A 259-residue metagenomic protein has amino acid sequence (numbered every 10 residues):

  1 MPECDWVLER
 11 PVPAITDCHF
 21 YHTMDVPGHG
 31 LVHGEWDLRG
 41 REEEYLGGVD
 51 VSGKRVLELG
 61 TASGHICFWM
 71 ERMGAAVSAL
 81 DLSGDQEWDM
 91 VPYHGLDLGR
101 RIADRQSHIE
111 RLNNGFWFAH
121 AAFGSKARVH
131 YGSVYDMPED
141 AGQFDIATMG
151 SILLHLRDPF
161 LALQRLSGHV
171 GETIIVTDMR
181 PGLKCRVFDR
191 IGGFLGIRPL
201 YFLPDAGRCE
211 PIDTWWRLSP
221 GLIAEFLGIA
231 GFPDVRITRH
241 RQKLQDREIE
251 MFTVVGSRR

Functional and structural regions predicted by a protein language model:
M1-P27: N-terminal, positively charged/glycine-rich alpha-helical extensions of SAM-dependent methyltransferases
L31-K54: Conserved alpha-helix/loop element of class I SAM-dependent methyltransferases that forms part of the SAM/SAH-binding
K54-A62: Conserved class I S-adenosyl-L-methionine
S63-A75: Conserved SAM-binding loop of SAM-dependent methyltransferases across substrates and taxa, primarily the Class I
A76-L82: Conserved SAM-binding motif I beta-strand of class I
I109, Y135-E139, F144, R157-R258: S-adenosyl-L-methionine-dependent methyltransferase catalytic module, highlighting the catalytic core
G124-V134: Conserved SAM-binding strand-loop segment of SAM-dependent methyltransferases
T148: A conserved beta-strand element that flanks and buttresses the S-adenosyl-L-methionine
